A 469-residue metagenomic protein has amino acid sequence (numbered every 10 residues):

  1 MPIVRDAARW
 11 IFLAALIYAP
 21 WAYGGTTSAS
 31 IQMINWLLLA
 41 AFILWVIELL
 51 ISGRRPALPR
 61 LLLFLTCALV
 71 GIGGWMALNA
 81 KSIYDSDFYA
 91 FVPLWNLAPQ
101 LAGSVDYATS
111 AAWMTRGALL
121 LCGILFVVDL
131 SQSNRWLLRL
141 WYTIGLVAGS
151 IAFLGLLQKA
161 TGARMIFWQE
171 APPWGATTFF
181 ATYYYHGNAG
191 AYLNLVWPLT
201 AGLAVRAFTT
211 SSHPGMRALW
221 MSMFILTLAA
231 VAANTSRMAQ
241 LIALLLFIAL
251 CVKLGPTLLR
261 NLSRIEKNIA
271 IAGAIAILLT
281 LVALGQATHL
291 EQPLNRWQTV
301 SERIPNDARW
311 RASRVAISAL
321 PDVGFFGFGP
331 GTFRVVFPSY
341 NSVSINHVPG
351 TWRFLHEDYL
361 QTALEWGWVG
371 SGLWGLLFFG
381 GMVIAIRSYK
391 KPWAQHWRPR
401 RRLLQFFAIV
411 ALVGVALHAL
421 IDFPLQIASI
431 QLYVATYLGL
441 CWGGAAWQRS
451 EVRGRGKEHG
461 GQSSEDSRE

Functional and structural regions predicted by a protein language model:
M1-L146, G202-M221, I248-I277, E302-I304 (+3 more regions): Transmembrane signal-anchor hairpin modules in multi-pass inner-membrane enzymes, especially those that act on
A19-W21, G25, P93-Y107, Q169-Y184 (+2 more regions): Juxtamembrane membrane-water interface segments that cap and precede transmembrane helices
P20-T26, A232-T235, Y359, A363-W366 (+1 more regions): Membrane helix-loop boundary segments at the extracytoplasmic
N35-I43, W197-T200, Q240-K253, F378-G381 (+1 more regions): Hydrophobic transmembrane alpha-helices of multi-pass, membrane-embedded glycosylation machinery
A77-S104, L140, S150-A191, I225 (+4 more regions): Membrane-interfacial helix-loop-helix modules of multi-pass inner-membrane proteins that assemble, modify, or transport
N79, F153-G162, E170, L228-T235 (+4 more regions): A membrane-periplasm/extracellular boundary helix in multi-pass inner-membrane enzymes that assemble envelope glycans
Y185, W310-W352, Y359, W366-L373: TM-adjacent membrane-interface loops and short helices in multi-pass inner/ER membrane proteins
W368-F406: Hydrophobic transmembrane alpha-helices and their immediate junctions
